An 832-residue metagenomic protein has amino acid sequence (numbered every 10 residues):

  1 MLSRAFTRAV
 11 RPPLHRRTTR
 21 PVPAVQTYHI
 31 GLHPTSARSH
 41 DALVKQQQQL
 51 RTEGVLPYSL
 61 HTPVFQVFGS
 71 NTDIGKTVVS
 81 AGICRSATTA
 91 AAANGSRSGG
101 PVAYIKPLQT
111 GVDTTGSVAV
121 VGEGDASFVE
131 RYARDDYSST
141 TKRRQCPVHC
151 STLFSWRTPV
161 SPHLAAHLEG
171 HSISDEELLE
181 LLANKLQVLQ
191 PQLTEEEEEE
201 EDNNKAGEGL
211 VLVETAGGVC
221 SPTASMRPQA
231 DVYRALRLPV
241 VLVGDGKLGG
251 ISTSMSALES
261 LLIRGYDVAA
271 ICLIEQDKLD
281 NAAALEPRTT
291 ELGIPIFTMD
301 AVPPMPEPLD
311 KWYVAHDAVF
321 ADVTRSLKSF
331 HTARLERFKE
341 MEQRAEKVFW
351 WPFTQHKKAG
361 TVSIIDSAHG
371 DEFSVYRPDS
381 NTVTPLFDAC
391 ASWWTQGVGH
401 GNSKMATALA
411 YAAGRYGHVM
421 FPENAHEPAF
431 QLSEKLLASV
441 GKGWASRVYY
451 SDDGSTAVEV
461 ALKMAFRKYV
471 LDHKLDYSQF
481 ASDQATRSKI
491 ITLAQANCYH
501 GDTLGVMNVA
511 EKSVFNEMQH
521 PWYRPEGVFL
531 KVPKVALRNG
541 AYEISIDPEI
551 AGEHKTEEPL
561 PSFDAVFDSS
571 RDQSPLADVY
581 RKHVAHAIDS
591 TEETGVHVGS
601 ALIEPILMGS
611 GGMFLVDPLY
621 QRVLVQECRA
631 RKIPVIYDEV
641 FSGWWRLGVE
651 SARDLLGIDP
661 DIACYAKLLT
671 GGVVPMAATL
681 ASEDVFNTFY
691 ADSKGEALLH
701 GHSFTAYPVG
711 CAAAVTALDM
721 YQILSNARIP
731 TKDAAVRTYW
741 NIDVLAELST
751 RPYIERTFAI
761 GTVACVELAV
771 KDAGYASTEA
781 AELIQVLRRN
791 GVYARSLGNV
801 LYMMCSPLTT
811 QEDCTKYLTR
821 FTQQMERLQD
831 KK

Functional and structural regions predicted by a protein language model:
M1-L60: N-terminal mitochondrial targeting presequence
H33, Q46-L50, L258-E336: C-terminal lobe/tail of nucleotide-utilizing enzymes
Y58-V64, V78-E177, V188, Q192: N-terminal phosphate/diphosphate-binding loop that engages ATP/GTP or pyrophosphate donors across diverse enzyme folds
V67-F68: Hydrophobic anchor at the beta1->P-loop junction of P-loop NTPases
I74-G75: Conserved glycine(s) of the Walker
P162-T223, A577, R581: Phosphate-binding/switch loop-helix module in NTP-utilizing enzymes
E208-L210, T215-G293: Conserved catalytic-core segment of NTP-binding enzymes
T332-K832: Conserved N-terminal phosphate-binding loop of PLP-dependent enzymes in the Aspartate aminotransferase
